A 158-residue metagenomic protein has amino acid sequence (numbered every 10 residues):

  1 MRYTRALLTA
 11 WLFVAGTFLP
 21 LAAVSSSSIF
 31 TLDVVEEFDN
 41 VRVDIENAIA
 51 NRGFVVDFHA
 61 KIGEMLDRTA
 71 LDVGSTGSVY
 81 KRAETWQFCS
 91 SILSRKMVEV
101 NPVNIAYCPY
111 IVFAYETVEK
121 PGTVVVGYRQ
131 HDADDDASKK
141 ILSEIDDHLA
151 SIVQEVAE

Functional and structural regions predicted by a protein language model:
M1-A10: Bacterial N-terminal signal peptides that target proteins for export
F18-P20: N-terminal signal peptide c-region/cleavage motif recognized by signal peptidases
A23-G63: Terminal, regulation- and interaction-focused segments at domain boundaries
V34-R42, H59, T76-V79, D134-L142 (+1 more regions): Solvent-exposed, acidic/flexible segments
R52, R82-E84, C108-Y110, G122-V124: Envelope-exposed proteins and targeting segments
K61-L66, A70-Y107: Compact, glycine-rich, soluble single-domain proteins
Y115-G122: A short, structured loop/turn motif at beta-sheet edges
V126-E158: C-terminal partner/receptor-binding element of secreted or periplasmic proteins
